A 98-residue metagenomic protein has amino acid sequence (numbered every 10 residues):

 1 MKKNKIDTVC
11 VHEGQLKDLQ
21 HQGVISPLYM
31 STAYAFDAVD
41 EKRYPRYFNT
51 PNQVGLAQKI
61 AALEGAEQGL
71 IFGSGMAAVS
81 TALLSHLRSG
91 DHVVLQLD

Functional and structural regions predicted by a protein language model:
M1-Y29: Short conserved active-site loop signatures built around small residues
D18-L19, K59, A82-L83: Short, flexible, glycine/charge-rich loop motifs used to bind or transfer phosphoryl groups or to couple energy/partner
P27-L28, Q68-L70, D91-H92: Structural motif
A33-A77, D98: Conserved N-terminal alpha-helix of the aminotransferase class I/II PLP-enzyme fold
A78-H86: Buried hydrophobic packing segments
S85-D98: Conserved PLP-anchoring active-site segment centered on the Schiff-base-forming lysine
